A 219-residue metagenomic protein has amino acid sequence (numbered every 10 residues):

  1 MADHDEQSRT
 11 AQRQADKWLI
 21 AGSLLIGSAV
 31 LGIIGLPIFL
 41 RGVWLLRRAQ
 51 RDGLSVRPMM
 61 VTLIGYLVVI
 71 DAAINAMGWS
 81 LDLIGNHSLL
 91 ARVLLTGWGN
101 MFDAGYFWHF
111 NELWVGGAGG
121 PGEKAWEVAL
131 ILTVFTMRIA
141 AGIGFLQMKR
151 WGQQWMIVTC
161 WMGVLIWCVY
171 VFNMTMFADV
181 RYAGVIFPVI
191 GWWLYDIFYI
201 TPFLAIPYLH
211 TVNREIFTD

Functional and structural regions predicted by a protein language model:
A2-D16, G27-D219: Topology signature of small-to-medium multi-pass alpha-helical membrane proteins
A21-G27: Membrane-interface alpha helices of multi-pass inner-membrane proteins
